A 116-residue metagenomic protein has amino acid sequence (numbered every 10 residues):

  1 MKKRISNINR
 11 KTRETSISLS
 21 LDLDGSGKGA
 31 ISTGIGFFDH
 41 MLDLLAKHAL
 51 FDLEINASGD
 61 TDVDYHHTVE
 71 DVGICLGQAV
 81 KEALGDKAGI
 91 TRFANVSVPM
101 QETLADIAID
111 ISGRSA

Functional and structural regions predicted by a protein language model:
M1-A116: Structural preference for solvent-exposed beta-strand-turn elements and adjacent flexible terminal/loop segments within
